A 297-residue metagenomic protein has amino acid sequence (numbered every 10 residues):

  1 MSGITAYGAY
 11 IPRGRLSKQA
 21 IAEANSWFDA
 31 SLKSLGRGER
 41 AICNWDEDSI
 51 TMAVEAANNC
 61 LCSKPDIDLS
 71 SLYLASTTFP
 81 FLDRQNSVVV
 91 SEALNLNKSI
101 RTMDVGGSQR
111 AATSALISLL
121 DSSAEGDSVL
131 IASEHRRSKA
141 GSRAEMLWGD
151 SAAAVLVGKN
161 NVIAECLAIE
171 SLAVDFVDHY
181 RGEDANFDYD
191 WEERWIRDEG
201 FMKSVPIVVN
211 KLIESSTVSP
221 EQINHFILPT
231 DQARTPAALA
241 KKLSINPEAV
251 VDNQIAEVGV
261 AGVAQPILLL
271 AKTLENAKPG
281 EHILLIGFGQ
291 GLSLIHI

Functional and structural regions predicted by a protein language model:
S2-S70, A140-G141, V174-N224, T235 (+4 more regions): Conserved active-site "lid/cap" helical segment
W27-S34, G38-T51, T77-D127, A237-L269: Conserved catalytic cysteine-centered active-site region of acyl-thioester-dependent Claisen-condensing enzymes
C62-S70, L96-R101, A124-I131, P206-S219 (+2 more regions): Structural signature of cysteine-dependent C-C bond-forming condensing enzymes
S71-T78, F226-I227: Short glycine-rich or small-residue beta-strand-to-loop segments that form or flank ligand, phosphate, metal/Fe-S
A75-F81, G107-A112, A132-S138, N160 (+1 more regions): Acidic, glycine-rich active-site loops and adjacent beta-strand->loop/helix elements that engage anionic groups
A124-A154: Flexible, glycine-rich active-site loops centered on histidine and acidic residues that chelate a metal or position
V157-A164: Channel- or pocket-lining gating/hinge segments that regulate access to a cavity or pore
I295-I297: Conserved small/polar residues in nucleotide/adenosyl-binding loops
